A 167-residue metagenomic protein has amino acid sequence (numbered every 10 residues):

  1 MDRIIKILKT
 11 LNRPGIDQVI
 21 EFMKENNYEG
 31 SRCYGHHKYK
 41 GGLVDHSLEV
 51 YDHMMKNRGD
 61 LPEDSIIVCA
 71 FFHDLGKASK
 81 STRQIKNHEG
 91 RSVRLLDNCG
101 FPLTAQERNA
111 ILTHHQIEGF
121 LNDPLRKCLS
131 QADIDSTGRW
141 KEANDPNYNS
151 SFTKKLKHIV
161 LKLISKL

Functional and structural regions predicted by a protein language model:
M1-L167: Metal-dependent phosphohydrolase cores
